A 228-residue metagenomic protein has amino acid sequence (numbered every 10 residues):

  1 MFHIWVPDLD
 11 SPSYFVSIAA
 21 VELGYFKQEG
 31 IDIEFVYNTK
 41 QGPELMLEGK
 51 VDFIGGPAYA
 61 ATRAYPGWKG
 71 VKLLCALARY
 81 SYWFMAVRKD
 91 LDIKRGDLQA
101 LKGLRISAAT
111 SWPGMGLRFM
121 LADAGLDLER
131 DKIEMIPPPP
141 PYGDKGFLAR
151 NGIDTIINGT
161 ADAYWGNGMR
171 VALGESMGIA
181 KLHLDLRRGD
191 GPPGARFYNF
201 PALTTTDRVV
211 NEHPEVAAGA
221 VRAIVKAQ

Functional and structural regions predicted by a protein language model:
M1-F147, G152, N158, D162-G168 (+3 more regions): Short, glycine-/small- and polar/acidic-enriched structural segments that line small-molecule recognition paths
Y59, D144, N151-Q228: Pocket-lining segment of extracytoplasmic ligand-binding domains
